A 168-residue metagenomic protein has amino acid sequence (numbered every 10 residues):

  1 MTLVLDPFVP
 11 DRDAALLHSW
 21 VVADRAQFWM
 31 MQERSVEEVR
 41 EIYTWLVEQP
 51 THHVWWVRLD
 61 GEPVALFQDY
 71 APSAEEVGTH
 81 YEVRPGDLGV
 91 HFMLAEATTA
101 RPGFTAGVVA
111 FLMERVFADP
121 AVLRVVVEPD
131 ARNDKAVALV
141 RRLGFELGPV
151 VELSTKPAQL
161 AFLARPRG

Functional and structural regions predicted by a protein language model:
M1-D11, G168: Conserved N-terminal entry element of GNAT/NAT acetyltransferase domains
A14-H18, R40: An amphipathic alpha-helix signature
S19-E33: Helix-loop element at the rim of GNAT/NAT acetyltransferase active sites that forms part of the acceptor-substrate
T44-G89, M93-T98: Acetyl-CoA-dependent GNAT
G86-D87, L153-G168: C-terminal "cap" of GNAT-fold acetyltransferases
R101-R115, A138, R142: Conserved acetyl-CoA-binding loop-helix of GNAT-fold acetyltransferases
A118-P129: Conserved GNAT acetyl-CoA-binding A-motif
A131-P149: Conserved active-site alpha-helix within GNAT-family acetyltransferase domains
